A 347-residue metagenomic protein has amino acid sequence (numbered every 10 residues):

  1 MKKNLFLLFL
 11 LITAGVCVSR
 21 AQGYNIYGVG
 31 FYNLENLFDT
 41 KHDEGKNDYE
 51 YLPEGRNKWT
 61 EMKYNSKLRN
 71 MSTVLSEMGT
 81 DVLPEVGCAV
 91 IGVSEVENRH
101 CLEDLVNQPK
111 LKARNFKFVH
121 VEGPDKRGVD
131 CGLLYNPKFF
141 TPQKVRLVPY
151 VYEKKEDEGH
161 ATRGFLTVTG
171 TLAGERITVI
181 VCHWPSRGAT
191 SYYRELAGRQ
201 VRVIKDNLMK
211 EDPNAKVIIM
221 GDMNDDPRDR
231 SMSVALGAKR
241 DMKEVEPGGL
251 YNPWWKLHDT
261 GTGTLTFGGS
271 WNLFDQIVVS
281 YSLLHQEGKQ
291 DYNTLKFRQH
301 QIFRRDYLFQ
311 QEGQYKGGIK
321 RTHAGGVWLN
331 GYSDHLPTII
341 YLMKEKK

Functional and structural regions predicted by a protein language model:
M1-Y24: Bacterial Sec-dependent N-terminal signal peptides
S19-P109, V119-C131, R199, E312-K316 (+1 more regions): N-terminal, active-site-proximal structural segment of metallo-dependent hydrolase catalytic domains
A21, D206-V217, D225-K347: Metal-dependent phosphoester-hydrolase catalytic domains
G28-F31, A89-S94, K117-H120, C131-Y135 (+7 more regions): Structural recognition of the beta-strand scaffold that forms the well-ordered cores of secreted hydrolase catalytic
G28-N36, K144-R146, R176-S186: Active-site-proximal beta-strand elements of phosphoester/diester hydrolases
E35, E97, P185, M223-D226 (+1 more regions): Catalytic metal-binding/acid-base residues of hydrolase active sites
V90, V96-R176: Structured beta-strand-rich core segments of catalytic domains in phosphoester-bond hydrolases
Y192-P213: A long, amphipathic alpha-helix that forms part of the scaffold/cap immediately adjacent to metal-dependent active
